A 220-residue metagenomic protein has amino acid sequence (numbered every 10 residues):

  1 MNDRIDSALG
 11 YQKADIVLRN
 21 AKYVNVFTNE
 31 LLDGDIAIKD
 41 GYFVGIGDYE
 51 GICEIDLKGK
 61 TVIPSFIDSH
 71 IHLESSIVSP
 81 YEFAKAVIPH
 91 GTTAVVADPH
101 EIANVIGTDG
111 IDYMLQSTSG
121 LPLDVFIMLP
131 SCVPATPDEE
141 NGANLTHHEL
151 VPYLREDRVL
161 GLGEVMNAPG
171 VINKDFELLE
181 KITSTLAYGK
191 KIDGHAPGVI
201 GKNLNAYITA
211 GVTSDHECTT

Functional and structural regions predicted by a protein language model:
M1-G51: N-terminal metal-binding scaffold of metallo-dependent hydrolase/deaminase domains
R4-S7, A84-G189: Divalent-metal coordination cores built from histidine and acidic residues
Q12-R19, Y49-A97: Replace "His-x-His-based motif
E30, V44, I52, P134 (+2 more regions): Flexible, glycine-rich phosphate/dinucleotide-binding loops and adjacent beta-alpha linkers at cofactor/substrate
I67-S79, P134-H147, A210-T213: Active-site mouth loops of central-metabolism enzymes
I71-L73, D98-P99, I127-S131, E164 (+2 more regions): A cross-domain feature marking catalytic cores of carbohydrate-active enzymes and several ubiquitous metabolic/repair
E164-T220: Active-site core of metal-dependent hydrolases
